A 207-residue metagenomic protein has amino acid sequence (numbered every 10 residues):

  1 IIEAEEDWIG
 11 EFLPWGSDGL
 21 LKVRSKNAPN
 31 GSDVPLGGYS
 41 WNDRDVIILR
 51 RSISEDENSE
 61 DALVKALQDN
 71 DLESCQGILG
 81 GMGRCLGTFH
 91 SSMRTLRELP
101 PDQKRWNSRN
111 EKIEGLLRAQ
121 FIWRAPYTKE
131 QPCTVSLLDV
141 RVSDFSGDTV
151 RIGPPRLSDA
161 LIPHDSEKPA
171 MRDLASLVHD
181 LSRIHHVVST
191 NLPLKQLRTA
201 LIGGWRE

Functional and structural regions predicted by a protein language model:
I1-A119, D148, I162-V188: Conserved ATP-binding subdomain of kinase catalytic cores across diverse folds
Q103-R105, S189-E207: Helical subdomain adjoining the active site within ATP-dependent kinase catalytic cores
A125-G147: Catalytic-loop of the protein kinase fold
R151-D159: Activation of the activation-loop gatekeeper triad in protein kinase-fold domains
